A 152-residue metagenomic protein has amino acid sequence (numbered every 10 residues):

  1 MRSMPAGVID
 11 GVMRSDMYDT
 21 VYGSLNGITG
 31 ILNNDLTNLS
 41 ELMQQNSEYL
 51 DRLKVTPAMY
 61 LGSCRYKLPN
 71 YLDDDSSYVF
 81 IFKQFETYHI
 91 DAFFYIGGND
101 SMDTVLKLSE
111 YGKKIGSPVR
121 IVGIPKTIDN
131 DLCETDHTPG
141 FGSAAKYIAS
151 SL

Functional and structural regions predicted by a protein language model:
M1, R14-M17, D51-V55, F85-Y88 (+1 more regions): Solvent-exposed alpha-helices and their adjacent loops that cap or buttress functional pockets in soluble metabolic
M1-T37: N-terminal phosphate-binding or glycine-rich loops at protein starts, especially the Walker A/P-loop of NTPases
M4-V8, N99-I115: Short Gly/Thr/Asp-enriched flexible loops that form oxyanion-binding sites at enzyme active sites
I9, F82, L106-S109, A149-L152: Short, well-ordered alpha-helical packing segments
D16-L25, S109-T138, G142-Y147: Short, acidic/small-residue loops that bind anionic groups at enzyme active sites
S24-T29, D35-E48, S109-E110, V119: N-terminal glycine-rich phosphate/pyrophosphate-binding loops that anchor nucleotide-derived ligands and cofactors
N34-D91, D100-S101, I128, H137-S151: Glycine-rich oxoanion-binding loops at beta->alpha junctions
